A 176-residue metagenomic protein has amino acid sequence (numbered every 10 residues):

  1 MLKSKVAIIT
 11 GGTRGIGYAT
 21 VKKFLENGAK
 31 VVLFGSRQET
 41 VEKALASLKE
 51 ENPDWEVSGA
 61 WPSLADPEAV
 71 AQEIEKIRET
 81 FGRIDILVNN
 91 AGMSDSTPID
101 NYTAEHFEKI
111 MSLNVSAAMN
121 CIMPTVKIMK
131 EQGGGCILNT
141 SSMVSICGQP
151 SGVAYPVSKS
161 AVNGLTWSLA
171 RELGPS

Functional and structural regions predicted by a protein language model:
T13-G15: Conserved glycine-rich cofactor-binding loop
N27-K43: Conserved glycine-rich Rossmann-like NAD(P)H-binding loop of the short-chain dehydrogenase/reductase
P98-I99, H106-E108: Substrate-binding pocket helix/loop in short-chain dehydrogenase/reductase
D100, C147-V153, V157, P175-S176: Active-site loop immediately N-terminal to the catalytic Tyr-X3-Lys motif of short-chain dehydrogenase/reductase
I122, S158, T166: Active-site helix of classical SDR
K127, R171-P175: Alpha-helical segment proximal to the catalytic Tyr-Lys
S142: Residue(s) in the substrate-gating loop at a strand-loop-helix junction that position the organic substrate next
